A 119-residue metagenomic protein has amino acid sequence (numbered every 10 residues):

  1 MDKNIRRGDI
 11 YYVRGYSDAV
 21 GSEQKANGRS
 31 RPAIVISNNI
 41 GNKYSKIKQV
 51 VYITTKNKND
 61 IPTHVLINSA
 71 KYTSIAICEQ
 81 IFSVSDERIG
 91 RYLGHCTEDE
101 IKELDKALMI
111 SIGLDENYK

Functional and structural regions predicted by a protein language model:
M1-N4, N27: Short, surface-exposed secondary-structure edge patches
K3, N68-K119: C-terminal terminal-subdomain/extension
I5, K43-K46, E116: Intrinsic structural disorder
Y16-V20: Short, charged beta-turn/beta-strand-edge "cap" motif at the junction between a beta-strand and an adjacent loop
S22-N68: Compact nucleic-acid interaction/catalytic patches
